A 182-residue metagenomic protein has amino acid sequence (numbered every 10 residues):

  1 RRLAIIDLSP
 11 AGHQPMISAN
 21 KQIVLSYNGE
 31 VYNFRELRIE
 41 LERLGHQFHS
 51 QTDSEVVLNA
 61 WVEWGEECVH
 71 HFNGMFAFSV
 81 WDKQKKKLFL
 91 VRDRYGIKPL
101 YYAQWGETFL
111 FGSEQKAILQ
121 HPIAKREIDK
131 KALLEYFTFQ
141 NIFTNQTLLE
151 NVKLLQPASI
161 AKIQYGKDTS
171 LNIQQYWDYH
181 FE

Functional and structural regions predicted by a protein language model:
R1-E182: Cysteine-centered catalytic environments shared across enzyme families
